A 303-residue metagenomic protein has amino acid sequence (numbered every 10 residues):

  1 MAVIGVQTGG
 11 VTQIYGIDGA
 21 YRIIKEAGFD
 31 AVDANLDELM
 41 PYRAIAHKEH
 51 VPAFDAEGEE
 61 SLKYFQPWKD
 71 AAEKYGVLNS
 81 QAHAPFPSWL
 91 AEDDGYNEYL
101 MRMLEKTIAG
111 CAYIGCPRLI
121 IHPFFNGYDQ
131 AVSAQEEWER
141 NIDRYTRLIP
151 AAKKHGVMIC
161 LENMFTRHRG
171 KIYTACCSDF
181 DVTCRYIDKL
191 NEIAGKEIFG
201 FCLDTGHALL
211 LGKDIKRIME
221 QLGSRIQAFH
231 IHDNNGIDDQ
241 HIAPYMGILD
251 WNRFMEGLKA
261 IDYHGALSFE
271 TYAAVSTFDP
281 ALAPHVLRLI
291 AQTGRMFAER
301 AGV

Functional and structural regions predicted by a protein language model:
M1-G5, G10-D30, M40, M101 (+3 more regions): Histidine-acidic metal/acid-base catalytic patches
M1-T8, S80-L90, P123-Y128: N-terminal small/glycine-rich loop or linker at the start of catalytic domains across soluble metabolic enzymes
G9, N35, H83-P85, H122 (+2 more regions): Conserved residues at the C-terminal ends of beta-strands
I17-E26, G58-Y75, L104-I114, I142-K153 (+2 more regions): Short amphipathic alpha-helices and their capping/turn segments at secondary-structure boundaries
D33-A34, N79-Q81, I121, L161 (+2 more regions): Hydrophobic residues in well-ordered beta-strands that form the structural core
D33-P67, D129: Glycine-rich, proline-tolerant flexible connector loops at the mouths of alpha/beta enzymes
L36-I45, P87-W89, F125-D129, T166-H168 (+2 more regions): Conserved radical SAM core fold
E73-K74, S88-G200, L210, L289: Active-site acidic/histidine proton-transfer and metal-coordination neighborhood in alpha/beta enzyme cores
